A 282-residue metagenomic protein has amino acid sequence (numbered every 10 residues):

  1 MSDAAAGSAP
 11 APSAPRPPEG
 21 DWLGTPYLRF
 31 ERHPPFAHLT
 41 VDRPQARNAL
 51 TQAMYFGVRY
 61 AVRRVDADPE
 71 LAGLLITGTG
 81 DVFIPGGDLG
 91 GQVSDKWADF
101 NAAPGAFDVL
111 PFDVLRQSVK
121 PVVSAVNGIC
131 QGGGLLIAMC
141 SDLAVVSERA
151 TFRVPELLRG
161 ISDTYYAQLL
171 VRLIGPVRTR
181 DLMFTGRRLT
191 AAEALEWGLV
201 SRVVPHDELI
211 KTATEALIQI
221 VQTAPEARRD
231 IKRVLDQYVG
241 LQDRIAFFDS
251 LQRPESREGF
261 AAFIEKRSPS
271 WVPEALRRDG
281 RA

Functional and structural regions predicted by a protein language model:
M1-T79: Conserved CoA-thioester-binding segment of acyl-CoA-metabolizing enzymes
R16, E70, G78-V114, L158: Glycine- (often His-adjacent) and acidic-residue-rich active-site loop that binds/positions the CoA thioester
P44, V145-A150, I161, V200-I245 (+1 more regions): C-terminal long alpha-helix characteristic of the crotonase
D81, D113-R159, R188: Glycine-rich beta-to-alpha active-site loop
P85-G87, L170, R178-R187: Short helix- or helix-capping micro-motifs that position conserved polar/aromatic residues at function-defining sites
G105, V109, G132, T164 (+3 more regions): Glycine-rich phosphate-binding loop at the start of an alpha helix
G128, D142-L143, D181, T185-R187 (+4 more regions): Well-ordered beta-strand positions
